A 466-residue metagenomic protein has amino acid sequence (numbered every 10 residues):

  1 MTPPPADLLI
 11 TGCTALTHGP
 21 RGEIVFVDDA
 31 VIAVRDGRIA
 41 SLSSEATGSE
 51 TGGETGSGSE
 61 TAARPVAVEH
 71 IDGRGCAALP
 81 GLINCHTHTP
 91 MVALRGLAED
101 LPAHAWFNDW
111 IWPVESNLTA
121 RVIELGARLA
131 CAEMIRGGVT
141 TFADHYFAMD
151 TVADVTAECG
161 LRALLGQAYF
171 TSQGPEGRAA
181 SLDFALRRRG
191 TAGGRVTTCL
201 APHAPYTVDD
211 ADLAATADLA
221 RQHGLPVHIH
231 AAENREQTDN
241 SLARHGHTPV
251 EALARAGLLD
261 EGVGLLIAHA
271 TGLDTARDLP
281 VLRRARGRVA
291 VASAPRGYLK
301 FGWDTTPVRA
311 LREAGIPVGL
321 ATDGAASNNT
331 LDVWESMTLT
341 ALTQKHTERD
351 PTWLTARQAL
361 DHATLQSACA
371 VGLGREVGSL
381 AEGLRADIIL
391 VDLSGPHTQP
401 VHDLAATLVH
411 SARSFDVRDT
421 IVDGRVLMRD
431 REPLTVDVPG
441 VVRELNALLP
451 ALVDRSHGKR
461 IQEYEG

Functional and structural regions predicted by a protein language model:
M1-R64: N-terminal metal-binding scaffold of metallo-dependent hydrolase/deaminase domains
P3-G12, T51-G52, E60-W106, R128 (+1 more regions): Replace "His-x-His-based motif
A93-L125, A132, C159-Q167, R235-G264 (+2 more regions): Active-site gating loops and adjacent loop-to-helix segments of metal-dependent hydrolytic enzymes
R95-C159, L182-T191, N446-L448, D454-H457: Alpha-helical scaffold segments that flank or form the walls of functional sites
T151-T271, R277: Metal-coordinating catalytic core of metallo-dependent amide/deamination hydrolases
R235-T248, D274-A285, G302-R312, N328-K345: Histidine/acidic-residue-rich catalytic or RNA/ligand-binding cores of hydrolases and nuclease-related proteins
R255-G262, R309-G395, S411-A412: His/Asp/Glu-enriched, well-ordered alpha-helical/loop segment that forms or immediately abuts the divalent-metal
R385-V442: C-terminal cap of metal-dependent C-N hydrolases
